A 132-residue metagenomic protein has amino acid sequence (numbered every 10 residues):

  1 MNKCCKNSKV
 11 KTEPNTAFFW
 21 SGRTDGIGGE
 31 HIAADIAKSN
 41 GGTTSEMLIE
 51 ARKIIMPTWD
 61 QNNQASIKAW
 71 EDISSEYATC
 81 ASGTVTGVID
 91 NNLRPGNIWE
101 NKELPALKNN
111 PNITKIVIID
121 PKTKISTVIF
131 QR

Functional and structural regions predicted by a protein language model:
M1-R132: Catalytic toxin/effector domains delivered as secreted proteins or via bacterial secretion systems
